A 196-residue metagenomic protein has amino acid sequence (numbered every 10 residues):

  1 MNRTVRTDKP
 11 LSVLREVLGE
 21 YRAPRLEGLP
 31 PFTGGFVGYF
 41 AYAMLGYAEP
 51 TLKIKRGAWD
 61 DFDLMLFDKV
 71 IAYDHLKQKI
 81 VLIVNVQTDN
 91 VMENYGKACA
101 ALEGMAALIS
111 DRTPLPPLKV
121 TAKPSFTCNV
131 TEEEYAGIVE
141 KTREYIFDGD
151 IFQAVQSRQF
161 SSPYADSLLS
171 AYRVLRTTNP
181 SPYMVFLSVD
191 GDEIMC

Functional and structural regions predicted by a protein language model:
M1-C196: Extended alpha-helical targeting/anchoring segments, especially N-terminal organellar/secretory targeting helices
